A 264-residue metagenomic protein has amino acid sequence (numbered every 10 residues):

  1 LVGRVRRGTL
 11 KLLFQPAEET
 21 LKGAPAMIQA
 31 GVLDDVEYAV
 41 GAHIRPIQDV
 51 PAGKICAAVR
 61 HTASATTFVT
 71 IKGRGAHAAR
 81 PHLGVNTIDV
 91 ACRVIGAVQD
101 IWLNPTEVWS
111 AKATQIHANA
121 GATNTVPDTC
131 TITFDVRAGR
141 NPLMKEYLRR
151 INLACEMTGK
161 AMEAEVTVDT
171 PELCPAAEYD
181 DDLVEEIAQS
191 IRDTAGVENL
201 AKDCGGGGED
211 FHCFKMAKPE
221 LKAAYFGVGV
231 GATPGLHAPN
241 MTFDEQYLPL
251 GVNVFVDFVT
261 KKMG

Functional and structural regions predicted by a protein language model:
L1-V2, M263: Structural signal for the C-terminal ends of transmembrane alpha-helices and the immediately following loop
V2-Q115, A122-T125: Histidine/acidic-residue-rich, glycine-tolerant segments that coordinate divalent metal ions
I88-G264: Metal-dependent amide/peptide-bond hydrolase catalytic core, centered on the "pita-bread" metallohydrolase fold
